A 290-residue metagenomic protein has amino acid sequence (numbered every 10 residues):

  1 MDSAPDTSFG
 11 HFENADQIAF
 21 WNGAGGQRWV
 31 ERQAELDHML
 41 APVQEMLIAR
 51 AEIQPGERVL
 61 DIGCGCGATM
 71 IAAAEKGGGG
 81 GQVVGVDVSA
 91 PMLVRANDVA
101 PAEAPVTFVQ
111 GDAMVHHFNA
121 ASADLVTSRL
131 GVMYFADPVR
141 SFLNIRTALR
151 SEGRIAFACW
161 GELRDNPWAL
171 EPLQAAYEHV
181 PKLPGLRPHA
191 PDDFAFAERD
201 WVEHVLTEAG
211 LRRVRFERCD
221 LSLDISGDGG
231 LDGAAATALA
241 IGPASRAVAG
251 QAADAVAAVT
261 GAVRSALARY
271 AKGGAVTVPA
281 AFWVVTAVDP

Functional and structural regions predicted by a protein language model:
D2-E57, A68-A72, M92-R95, V99 (+1 more regions): Conserved class I S-adenosyl-L-methionine
D2-F12, Q17-F20, G25-E35, R215-K272: C-terminal helical/coil "lid" or tail adjacent to the Rossmann-like core of SAM-dependent
R58-H116, R140: Class I SAM-dependent methyltransferase SAM/SAH-binding core
G78, F135-A136, L149-S151: Helix-to-beta-strand junctions that scaffold the AdoMet/dcAdoMet cofactor pocket in Class I SAM-dependent enzymes
M114-L125: A short acidic, Gly/Pro-enriched loop at the edge of an enzyme's catalytic core that lines a small-molecule cofactor
F135-I145: A short, conserved alpha-helix within the catalytic core of class I
V139-R140, R150-G227: Conserved catalytic/acceptor-binding region of the Class I
A209-R212, F282-P290: Core SAM-dependent methyltransferase catalytic element
